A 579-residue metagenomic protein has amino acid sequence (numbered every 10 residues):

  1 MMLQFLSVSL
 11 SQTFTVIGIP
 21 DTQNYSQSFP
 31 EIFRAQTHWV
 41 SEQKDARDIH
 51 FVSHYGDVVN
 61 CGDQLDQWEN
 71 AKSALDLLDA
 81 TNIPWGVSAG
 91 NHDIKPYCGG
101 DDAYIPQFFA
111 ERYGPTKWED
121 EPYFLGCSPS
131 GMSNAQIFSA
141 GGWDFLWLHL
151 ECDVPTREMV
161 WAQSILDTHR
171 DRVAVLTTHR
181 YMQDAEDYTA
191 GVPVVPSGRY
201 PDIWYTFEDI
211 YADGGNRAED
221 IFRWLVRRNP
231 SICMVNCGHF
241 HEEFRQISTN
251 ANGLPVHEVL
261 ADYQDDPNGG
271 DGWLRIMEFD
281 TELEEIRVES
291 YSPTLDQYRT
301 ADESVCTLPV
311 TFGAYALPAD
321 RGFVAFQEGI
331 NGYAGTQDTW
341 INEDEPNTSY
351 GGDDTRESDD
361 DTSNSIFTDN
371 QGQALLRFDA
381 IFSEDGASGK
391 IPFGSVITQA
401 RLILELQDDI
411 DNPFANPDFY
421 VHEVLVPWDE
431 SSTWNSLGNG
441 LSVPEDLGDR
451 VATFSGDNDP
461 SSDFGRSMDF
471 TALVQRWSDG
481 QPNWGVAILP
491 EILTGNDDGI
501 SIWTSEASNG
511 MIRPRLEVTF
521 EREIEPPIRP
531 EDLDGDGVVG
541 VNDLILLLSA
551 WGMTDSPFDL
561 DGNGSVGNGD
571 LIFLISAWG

Functional and structural regions predicted by a protein language model:
L10-D66, S197: N-terminal active-site segment of His-dependent metallophosphoesterases
Q64-V160, R245-L260, R275-I276, C306-T311: Extended active-site neighborhood of metal-dependent phosphoesterases/phosphodiesterases
M159, H169-I232: Active-site-proximal segments of metal-dependent phosphoesterases and phosphodiesterases across multiple
D202-T206, Y211-T281: Conserved beta-sheet core of the metallophosphoesterase superfamily
N268, G272-D320: A short C-terminal boundary segment appended to hydrolase-like catalytic domains
L317-A387, I492-N496, E506-R513, T519-E521: Flexible, small-residue-rich N-terminal segments that precede or flank a structured functional core
D408-W484: Beta-strand-rich interaction/scaffold domains
R522-G579: Cellulosome-associated attachment modules in secreted, modular CAZymes
